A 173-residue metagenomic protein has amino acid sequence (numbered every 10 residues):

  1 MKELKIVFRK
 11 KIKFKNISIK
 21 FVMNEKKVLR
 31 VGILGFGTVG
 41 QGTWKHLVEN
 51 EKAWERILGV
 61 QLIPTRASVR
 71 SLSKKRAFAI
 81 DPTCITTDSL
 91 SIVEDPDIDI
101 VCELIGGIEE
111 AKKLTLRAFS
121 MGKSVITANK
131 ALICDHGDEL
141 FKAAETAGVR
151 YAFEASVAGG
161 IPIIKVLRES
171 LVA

Functional and structural regions predicted by a protein language model:
K2-I6, K10-I12, N16: Polybasic, lysine-rich low-complexity intrinsically disordered segments
I19-M121: N-terminal glycine-/serine-/threonine-rich beta1-alpha1-beta2 phosphate-ribose binding loop of Rossmann-like
L47, E51, A144, L171: Active-site catalytic pocket residues across diverse enzymes, especially alpha/beta-hydrolases
R70-L72, L90, G106, K130-A131 (+2 more regions): Short, ordered loop/turn segments at secondary-structure junctions
K112, L116-R117, K130-V157, I164-L167: Rossmann-fold NAD(P)-binding glycine/threonine-rich loop
M121, T146-A147, A173: Structured helix-beta-strand junction loops
V125-I126: A short hydrophobic/small-residue beta-strand
L167-A173: Conserved anion/nucleotide-ligand pocket segment
